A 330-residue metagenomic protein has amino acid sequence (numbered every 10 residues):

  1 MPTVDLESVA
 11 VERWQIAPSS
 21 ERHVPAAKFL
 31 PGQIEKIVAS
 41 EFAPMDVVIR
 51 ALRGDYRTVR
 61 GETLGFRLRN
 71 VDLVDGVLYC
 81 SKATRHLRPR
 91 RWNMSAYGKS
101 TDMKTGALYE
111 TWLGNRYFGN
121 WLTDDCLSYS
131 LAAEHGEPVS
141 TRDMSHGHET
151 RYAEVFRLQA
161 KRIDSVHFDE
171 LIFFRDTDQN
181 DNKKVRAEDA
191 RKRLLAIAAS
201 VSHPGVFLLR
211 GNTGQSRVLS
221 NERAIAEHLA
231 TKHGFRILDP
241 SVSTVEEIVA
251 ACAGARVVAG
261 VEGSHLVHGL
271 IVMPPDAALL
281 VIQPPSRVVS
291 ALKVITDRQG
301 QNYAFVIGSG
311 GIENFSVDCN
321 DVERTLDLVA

Functional and structural regions predicted by a protein language model:
M1-A330: The feature primarily captures lumenal catalytic ectodomains of type II secretory-pathway glycosyltransferases
